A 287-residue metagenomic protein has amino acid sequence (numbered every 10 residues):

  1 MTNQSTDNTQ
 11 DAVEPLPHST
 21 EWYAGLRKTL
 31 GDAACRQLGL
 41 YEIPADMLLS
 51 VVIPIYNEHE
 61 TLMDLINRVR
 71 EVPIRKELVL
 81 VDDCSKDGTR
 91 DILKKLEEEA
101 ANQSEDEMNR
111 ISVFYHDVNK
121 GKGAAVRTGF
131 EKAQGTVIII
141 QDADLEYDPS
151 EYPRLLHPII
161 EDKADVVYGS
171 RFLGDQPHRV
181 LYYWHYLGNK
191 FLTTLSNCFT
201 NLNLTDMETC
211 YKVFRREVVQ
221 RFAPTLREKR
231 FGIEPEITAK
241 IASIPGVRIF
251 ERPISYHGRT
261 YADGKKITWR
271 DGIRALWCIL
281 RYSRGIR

Functional and structural regions predicted by a protein language model:
M1-L48, N201, T225-R287: Hydrophobic helical membrane-anchoring modules
I53-N67, C84: Active-site beta-to-alpha loop of glycosyltransferases that engages the nucleotide-sugar donor
E60-D64, D87-L96: Acidic helix N-cap motif at the loop->helix transition within catalytic regions of sugar-transfer enzymes
N67-K76: Short, acidic, metal-binding catalytic loop of nucleotide-sugar glycosyltransferases
K76-V79, R90-K132: Conserved donor nucleotide-binding strand/loop of the catalytic core
D82-D91, L145: A conserved acidic beta->alpha catalytic loop
R110-I111, H116-V118, K122-K132, V137 (+3 more regions): Acceptor/aglycone-binding surface of glycosyltransferases and processive sugar-polymer synthases
